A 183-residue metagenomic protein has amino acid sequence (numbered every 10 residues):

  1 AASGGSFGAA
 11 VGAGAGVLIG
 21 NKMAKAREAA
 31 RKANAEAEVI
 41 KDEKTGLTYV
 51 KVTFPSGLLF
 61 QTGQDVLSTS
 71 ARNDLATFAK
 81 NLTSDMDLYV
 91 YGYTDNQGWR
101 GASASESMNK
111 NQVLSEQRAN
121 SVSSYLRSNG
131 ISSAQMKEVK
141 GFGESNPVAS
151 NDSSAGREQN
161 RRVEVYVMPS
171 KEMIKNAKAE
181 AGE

Functional and structural regions predicted by a protein language model:
A1-R31: Short, low-complexity, glycine-enriched hydrophobic/amphipathic alpha-helices that associate with lipid bilayers
A9-A10, K25, S70-T77, N109 (+2 more regions): Extracytoplasmic/secreted proteins, especially bacterial periplasmic and envelope-associated proteins
A9-G12, T53-L59: Acidic/histidine-rich, surface-exposed loop or edge segments in extracytoplasmic proteins
A15, L58-L67, M108-N111: Second-shell loop/turn segments in exported
V17-N21, A29, A33-A37, D74-D85 (+3 more regions): Structured segments of extracytoplasmic/periplasmic soluble domains in secreted or envelope-associated proteins
A24-F54: Amphipathic, membrane-active segments
L59-G98, S123, R127, V165 (+1 more regions): Periplasmic peptidoglycan-binding/anchoring modules of Gram-negative envelope and division proteins
T94-N176, A181-E183: Periplasmic OmpA-like peptidoglycan-binding domain that tethers envelope proteins to the cell wall
